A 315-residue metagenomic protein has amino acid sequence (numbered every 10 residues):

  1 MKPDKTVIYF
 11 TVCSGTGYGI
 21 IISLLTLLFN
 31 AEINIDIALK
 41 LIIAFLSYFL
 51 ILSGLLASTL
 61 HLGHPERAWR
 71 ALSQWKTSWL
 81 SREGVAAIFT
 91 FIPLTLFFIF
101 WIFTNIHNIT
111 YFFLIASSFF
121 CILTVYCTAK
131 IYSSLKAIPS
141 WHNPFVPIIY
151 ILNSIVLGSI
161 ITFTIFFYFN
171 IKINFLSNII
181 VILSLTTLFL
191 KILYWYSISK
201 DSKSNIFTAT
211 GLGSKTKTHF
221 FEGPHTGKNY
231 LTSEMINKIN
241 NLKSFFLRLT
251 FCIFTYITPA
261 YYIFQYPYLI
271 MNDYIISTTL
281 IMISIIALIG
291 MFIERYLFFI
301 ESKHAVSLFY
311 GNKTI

Functional and structural regions predicted by a protein language model:
M1-S53, L288, I300-E301: N-terminal signal-anchor module of multipass membrane proteins
K5, T11-C13, E32, T77-S78 (+2 more regions): Long, contiguous internal "core" modules enriched in hydrophobic/ aromatic residues
S14-L25, I43-R67, E83-I102, T124-Y126: Transmembrane-helix bundle segments that line or gate the permeation/cavity pathway in multi-pass membrane proteins
F29-I33, G63, Y168-K172, I300 (+1 more regions): Membrane-interface elements of multi-pass transporters and channels
S58, P65, A87, W195 (+2 more regions): General alpha-helical segment detector with a strong preference for membrane-spanning helices and helix-boundary regions
G63-R70, L135-I138, D201-T208, F299-H304: Juxtamembrane/interfacial segments flanking transmembrane helices
R70-E83, I315: Juxtamembrane helix-capping/reentrant segments at transmembrane boundaries
T279-I315: C-terminal structured interaction module
